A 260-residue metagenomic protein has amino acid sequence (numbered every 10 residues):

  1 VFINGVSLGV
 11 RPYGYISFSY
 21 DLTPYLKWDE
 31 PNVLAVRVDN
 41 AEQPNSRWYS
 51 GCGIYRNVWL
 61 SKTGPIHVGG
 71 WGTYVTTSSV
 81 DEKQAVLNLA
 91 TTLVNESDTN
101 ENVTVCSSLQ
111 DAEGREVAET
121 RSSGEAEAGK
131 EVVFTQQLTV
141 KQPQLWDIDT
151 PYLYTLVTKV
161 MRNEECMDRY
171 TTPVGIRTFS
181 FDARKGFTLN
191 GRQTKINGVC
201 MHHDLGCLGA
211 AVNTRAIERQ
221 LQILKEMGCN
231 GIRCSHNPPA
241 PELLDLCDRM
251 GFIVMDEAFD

Functional and structural regions predicted by a protein language model:
V1-V254: Secreted/periplasmic carbohydrate-active enzymes, especially glycoside hydrolases
